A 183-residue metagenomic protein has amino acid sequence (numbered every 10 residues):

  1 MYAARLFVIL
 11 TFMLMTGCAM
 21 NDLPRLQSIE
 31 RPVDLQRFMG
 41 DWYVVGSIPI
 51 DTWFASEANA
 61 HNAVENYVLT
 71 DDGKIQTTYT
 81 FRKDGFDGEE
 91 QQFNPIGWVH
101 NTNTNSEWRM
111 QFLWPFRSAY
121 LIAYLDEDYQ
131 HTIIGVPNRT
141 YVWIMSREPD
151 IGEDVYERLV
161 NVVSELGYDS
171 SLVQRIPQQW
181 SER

Functional and structural regions predicted by a protein language model:
M1-F7: Bacterial N-terminal signal peptides that target proteins for export
F7-M15: Bacterial N-terminal signal peptides
C18-R183: A beta-rich soluble binding module of mature secreted/lumenal proteins
